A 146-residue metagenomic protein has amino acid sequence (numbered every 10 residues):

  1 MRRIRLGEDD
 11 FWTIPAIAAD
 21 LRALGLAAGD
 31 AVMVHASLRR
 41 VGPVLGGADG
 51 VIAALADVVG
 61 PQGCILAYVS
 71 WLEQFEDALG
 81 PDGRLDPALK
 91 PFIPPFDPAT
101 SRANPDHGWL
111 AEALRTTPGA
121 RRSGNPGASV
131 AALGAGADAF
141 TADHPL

Functional and structural regions predicted by a protein language model:
M1-L146: N-terminal and secondary-structure boundary signal
